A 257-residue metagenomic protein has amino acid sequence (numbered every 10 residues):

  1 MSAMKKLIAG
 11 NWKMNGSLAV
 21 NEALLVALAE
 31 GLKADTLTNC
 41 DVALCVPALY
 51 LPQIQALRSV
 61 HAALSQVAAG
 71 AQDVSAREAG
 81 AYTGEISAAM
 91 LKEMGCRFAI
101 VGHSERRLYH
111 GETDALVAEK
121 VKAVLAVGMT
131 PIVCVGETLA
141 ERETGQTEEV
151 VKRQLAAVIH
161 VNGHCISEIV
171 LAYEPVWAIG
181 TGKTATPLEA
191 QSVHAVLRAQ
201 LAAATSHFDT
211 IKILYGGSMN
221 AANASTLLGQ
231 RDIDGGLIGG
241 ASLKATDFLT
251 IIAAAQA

Functional and structural regions predicted by a protein language model:
M1-A257: Active-site loop-to-helix "anion-binding N-cap" substructures in soluble metabolic enzymes
